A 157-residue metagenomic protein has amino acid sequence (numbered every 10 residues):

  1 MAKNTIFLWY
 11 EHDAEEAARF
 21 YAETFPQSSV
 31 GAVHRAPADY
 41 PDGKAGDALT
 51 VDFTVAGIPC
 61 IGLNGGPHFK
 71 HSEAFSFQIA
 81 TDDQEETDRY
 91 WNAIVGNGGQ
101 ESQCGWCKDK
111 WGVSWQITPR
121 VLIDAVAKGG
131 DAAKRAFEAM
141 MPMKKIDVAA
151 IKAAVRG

Functional and structural regions predicted by a protein language model:
M1-A2, F69-H71: Short, flexible turn/loop "capping" segments at secondary-structure junctions
T5-F7, T50, S76-Q78: Short aromatic/hydrophobic contact patches that present stacked aromatics for nucleic-acid/ligand binding
L8-G57: Core segments of cupin and vicinal oxygen chelate
T24, V55-P59, K70-H71, F75-I123 (+2 more regions): Vicinal oxygen chelate
Y40-P41, E73-F75, R156-G157: A charge-rich, low-complexity, intrinsically flexible signal that marks solvent-exposed coils, linkers, repeats
K44, H68-F69: Gly/Ser-enriched beta-turn/beta-hairpin loop segments
D131-G157: C-terminal cap/linker of serine protease catalytic domains
